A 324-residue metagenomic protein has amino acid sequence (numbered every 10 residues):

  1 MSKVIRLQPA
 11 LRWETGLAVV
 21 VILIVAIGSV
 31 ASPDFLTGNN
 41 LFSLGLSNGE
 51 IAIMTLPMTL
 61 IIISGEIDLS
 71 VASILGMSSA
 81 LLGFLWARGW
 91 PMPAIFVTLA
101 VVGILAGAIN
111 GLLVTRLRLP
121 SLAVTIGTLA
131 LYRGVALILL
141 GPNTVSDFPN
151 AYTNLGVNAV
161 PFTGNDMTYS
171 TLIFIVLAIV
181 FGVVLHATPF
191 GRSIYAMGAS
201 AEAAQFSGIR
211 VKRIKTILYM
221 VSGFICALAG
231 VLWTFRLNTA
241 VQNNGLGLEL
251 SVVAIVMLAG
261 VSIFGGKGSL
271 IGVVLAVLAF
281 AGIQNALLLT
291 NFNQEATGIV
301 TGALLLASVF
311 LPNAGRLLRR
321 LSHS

Functional and structural regions predicted by a protein language model:
M1-A26, A199, F206-R213, N285-S324: Cytosolic-side transmembrane-helix boundaries in multi-pass membrane proteins
S2-P9, I67, L105-D147, V184-P189 (+3 more regions): Short loop segments and helix-boundary regions at transmembrane helix junctions of multi-pass inner-membrane proteins
L17-S29, M58, Y132-G134, I173-V184 (+4 more regions): Hydrophobic core segments of alpha-helical transmembrane domains in multi-pass membrane transport and ion-translocation
V25-R88, L112-L119, V256, G260-I271 (+1 more regions): Single transmembrane alpha-helix segments in multi-pass membrane proteins
A31-S43, A136-P142, V184-G191, L218-I255 (+1 more regions): Inter-helical junctions in multi-pass inner-membrane proteins, predominant in energy-converting antiporter-like
P91-L99, L105-N110, V114, F162-A240: Helix-loop-helix "hairpin" substructures at the membrane interface of multi-pass membrane proteins
S121-A187, I214-I217, R236-G245, F292 (+2 more regions): Transmembrane helix-bundle core of multi-pass membrane transporters and related energy-transducing complexes
C226, R236-G302: Transmembrane alpha-helical segments in multi-pass inner-membrane proteins
